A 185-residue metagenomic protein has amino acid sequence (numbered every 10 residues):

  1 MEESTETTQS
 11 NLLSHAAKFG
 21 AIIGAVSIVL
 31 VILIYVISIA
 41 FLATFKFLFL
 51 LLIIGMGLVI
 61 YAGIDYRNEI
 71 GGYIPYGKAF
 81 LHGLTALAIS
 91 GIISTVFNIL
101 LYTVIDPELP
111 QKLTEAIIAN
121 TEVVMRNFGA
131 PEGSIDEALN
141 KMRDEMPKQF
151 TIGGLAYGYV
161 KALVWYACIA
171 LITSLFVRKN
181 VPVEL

Functional and structural regions predicted by a protein language model:
M1-E69: Transmembrane alpha-helical insertion/packing segments
M1-T8, V177-L185: Short, charged juxtamembrane terminal tails flanking transmembrane helices
S14-I22, L81-S90: Alpha-helical transmembrane segments of multi-pass membrane proteins
V26-I34, G55, S90-N98, W165 (+2 more regions): Alpha-helical transmembrane segments of multipass membrane proteins
N68-L81: Amphipathic, cytosolic membrane-interfacial segments at TM-TM junctions
T85-E108: C-terminal halves and exits of single transmembrane alpha-helices
I105-K148: Membrane-interface interhelical loops and short interface/amphipathic helices in multi-pass inner-membrane
N140-A167: Individual transmembrane alpha-helix segments
